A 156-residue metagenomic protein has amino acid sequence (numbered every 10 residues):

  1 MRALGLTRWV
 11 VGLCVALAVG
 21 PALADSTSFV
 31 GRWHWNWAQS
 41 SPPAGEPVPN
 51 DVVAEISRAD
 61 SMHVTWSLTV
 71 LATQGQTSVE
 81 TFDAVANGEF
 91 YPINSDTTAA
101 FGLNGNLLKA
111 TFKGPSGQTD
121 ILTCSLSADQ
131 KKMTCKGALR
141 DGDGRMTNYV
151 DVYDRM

Functional and structural regions predicted by a protein language model:
M1-V11: Bacterial N-terminal signal peptides that target proteins for export
W9-G20: Bacterial N-terminal signal peptides
P21-H34, M156: N-terminal helix-cap/turn-to-beta initiation motif at the start of protein domains
W33, V64-W66, K131-C135: A short hydrophobic beta-strand element
W35-G114, T119-I121, T147-M156: Central antiparallel beta-sheet cores of small beta-barrel/beta-sandwich binding domains
A128-M156: Edge beta-strand at a domain terminus
